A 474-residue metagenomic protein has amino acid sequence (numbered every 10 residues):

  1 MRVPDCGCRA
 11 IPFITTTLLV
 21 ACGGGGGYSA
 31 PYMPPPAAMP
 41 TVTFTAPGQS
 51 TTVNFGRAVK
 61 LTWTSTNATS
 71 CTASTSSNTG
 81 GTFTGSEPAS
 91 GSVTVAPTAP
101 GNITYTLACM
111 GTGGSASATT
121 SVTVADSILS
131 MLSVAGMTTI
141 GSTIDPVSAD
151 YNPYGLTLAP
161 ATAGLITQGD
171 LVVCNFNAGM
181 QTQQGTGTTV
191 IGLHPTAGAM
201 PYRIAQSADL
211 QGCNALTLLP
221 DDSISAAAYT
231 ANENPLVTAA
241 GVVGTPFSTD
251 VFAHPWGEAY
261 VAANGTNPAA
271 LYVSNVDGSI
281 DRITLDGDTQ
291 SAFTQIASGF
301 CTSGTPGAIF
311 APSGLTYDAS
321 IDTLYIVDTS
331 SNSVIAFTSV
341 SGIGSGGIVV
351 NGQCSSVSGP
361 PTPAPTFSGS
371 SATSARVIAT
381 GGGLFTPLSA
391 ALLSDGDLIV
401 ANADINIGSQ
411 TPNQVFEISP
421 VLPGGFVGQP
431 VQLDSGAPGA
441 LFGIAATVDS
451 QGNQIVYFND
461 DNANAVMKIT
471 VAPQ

Functional and structural regions predicted by a protein language model:
I11-T43, D126-S127: Bacterial Sec-dependent N-terminal signal peptides
G85-T104: Solvent-exposed segments in extracellular or luminal domains encompassing
D145-Q168, Q206-I224, Y229, T249-L271 (+4 more regions): Beta-rich, blade/repeat-based domains predominating in secreted/periplasmic proteins but also intracellular
F176-A178, A228-T230, N275-D277, L285 (+7 more regions): Short loop/turn segments immediately following the C-termini of beta-strands
L193-A197, A239, I283-Q290, F337-P363 (+2 more regions): Short loop/turn segments immediately following beta-strands, especially the blade-tip and inter-blade linker loops
V377-L433: Loop/turn-rich, solvent-exposed surfaces of beta-rich toroidal or solenoidal domains
L441-Q474: Blade-level signature of beta-propeller repeat domains, shared across WD40, Kelch, NHL, RCC1 and BNR/Asp-box propellers
